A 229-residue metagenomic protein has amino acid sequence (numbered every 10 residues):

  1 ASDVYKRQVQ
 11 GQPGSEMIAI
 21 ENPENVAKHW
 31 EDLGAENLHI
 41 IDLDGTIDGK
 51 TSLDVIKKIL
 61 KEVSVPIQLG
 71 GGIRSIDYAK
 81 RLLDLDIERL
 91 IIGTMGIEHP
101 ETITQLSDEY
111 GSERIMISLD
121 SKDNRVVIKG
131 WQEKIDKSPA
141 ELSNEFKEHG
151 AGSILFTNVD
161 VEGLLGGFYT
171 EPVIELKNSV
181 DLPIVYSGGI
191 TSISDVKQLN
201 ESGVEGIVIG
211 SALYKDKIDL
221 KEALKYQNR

Functional and structural regions predicted by a protein language model:
A1-Y5: Short, small-residue-biased leader/transition segments that mark boundaries at the very start of proteins
N37, S64-Q68, E88-I91, R114-S118 (+4 more regions): Structural preference for beta-strand elements that scaffold enzyme active sites
N37-D54, F156-G166: Glycine-rich, proline-tolerant flexible connector loops at the mouths of alpha/beta enzymes
D44, T51-D108: Glycine/small-residue-rich loop that forms an oxyanion/phosphate-binding "nest" at active or ligand-binding sites
D48-Q68, Q105-L119, L165-S192: Alpha-helix-loop-beta-strand connector modules within alpha/beta enzyme cores
I67-D86, V173-G206: Catalytic cores of alpha/beta
I103-Y110, N200-E201, G206-I209, L213-R229: C-terminal helical cap(s) of enzyme catalytic domains, especially alpha/beta-barrels
Q105-L106, E113-I115, L119-G152: Anionic-ligand binding region
